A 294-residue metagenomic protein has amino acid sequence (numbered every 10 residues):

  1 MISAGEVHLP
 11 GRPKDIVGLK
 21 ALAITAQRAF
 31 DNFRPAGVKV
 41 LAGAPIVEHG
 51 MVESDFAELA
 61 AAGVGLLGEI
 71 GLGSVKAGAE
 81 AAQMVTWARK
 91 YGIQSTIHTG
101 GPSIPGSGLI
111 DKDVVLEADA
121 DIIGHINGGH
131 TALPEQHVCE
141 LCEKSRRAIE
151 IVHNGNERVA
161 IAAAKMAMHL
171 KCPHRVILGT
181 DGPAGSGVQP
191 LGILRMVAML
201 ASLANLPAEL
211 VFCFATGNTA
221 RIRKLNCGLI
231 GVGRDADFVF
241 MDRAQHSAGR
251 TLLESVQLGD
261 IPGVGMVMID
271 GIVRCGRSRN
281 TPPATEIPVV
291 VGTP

Functional and structural regions predicted by a protein language model:
M1-G18, T25, F33-E48, A62-S74 (+3 more regions): Divalent metal-dependent hydrolysis catalytic cores, especially in the metallo-beta-lactamase
K14-A21, M51, K76-E80, V188 (+1 more regions): Alpha-helix N-cap and loop-to-helix initiation/capping positions
K20-Q27, F56, A81-V85, A164 (+1 more regions): Generic structural signal for well-ordered alpha-helices, preferentially at hydrophobic/aromatic core positions
A26-F30, V52-A57, E135-V138: Short, charged beta->alpha transition segments
V47-L59, P105-V114: Short, acidic/polar
G65-G187, A204: Active-site core of metal-dependent hydrolases
M166-A244: His/Asp/Glu-enriched, well-ordered alpha-helical/loop segment that forms or immediately abuts the divalent-metal
A236-V290: C-terminal cap of metal-dependent C-N hydrolases
